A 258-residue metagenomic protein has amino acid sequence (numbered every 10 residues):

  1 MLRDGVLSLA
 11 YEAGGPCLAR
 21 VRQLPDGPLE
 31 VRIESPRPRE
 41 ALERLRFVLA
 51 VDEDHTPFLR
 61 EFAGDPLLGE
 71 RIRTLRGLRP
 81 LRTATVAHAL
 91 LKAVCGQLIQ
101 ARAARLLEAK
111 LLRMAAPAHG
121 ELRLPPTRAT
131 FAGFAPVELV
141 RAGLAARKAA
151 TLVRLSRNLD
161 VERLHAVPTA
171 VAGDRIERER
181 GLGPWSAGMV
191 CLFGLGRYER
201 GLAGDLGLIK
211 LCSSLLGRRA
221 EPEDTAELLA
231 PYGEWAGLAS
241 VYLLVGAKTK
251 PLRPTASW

Functional and structural regions predicted by a protein language model:
M1-W258: HhH-family (HhH-GPD) DNA N-glycosylase catalytic core used in base-excision repair
